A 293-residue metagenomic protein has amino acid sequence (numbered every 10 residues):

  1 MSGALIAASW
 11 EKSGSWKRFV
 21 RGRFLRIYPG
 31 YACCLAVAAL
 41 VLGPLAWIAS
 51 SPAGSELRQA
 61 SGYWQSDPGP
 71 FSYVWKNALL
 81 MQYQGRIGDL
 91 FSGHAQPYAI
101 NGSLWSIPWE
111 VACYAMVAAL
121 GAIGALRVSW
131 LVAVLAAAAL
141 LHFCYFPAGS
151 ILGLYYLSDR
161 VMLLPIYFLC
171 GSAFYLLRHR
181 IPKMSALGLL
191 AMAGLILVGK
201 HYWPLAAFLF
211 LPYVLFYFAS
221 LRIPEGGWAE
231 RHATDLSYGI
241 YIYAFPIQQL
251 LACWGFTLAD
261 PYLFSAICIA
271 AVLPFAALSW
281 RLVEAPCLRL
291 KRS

Functional and structural regions predicted by a protein language model:
M1-L25, G30-L57, I247, V283-R292: Juxtamembrane transmembrane-helix termini
A7-G14, V41-A46, A119-V128, C144-F146 (+5 more regions): Structural signal for the C-terminal ends of transmembrane alpha-helices and the immediately following loop
V20, Y28, P108, L131-V134 (+5 more regions): Hydrophobic alpha-helical transmembrane segments
Y28-V111, P212: Membrane-interface helix-loop-helix regions
H94-W109, P147-Y167, L177-K183, L195-F218 (+1 more regions): Interfacial loop-to-helix transition and helix-capping segments at the boundaries of transmembrane helices
V111-A139, Y175-S185, D260: Solvent-exposed interhelical
A112-L120, A136-F143, Y167-S172, G188-I196 (+1 more regions): Hydrophobic, membrane-inserted alpha-helices
M192-A285: Alpha-helical transmembrane segments of multi-pass integral membrane proteins
